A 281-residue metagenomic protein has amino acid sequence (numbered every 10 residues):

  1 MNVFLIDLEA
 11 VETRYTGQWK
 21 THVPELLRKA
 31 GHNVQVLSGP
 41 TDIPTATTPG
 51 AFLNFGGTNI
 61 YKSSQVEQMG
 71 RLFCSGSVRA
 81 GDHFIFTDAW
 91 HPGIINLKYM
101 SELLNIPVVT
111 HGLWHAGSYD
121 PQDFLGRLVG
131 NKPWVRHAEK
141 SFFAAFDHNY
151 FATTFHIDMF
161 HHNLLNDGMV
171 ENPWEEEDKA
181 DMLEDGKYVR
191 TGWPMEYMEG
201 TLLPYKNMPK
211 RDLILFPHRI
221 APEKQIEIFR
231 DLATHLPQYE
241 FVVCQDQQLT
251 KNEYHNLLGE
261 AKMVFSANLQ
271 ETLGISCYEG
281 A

Functional and structural regions predicted by a protein language model:
M1-N96: N-terminal pre-catalytic "stem/leader" segment of glycosyltransferase-like enzymes
H83-A89, E102-F124: Active-site proximal beta-strand in glycosyltransferases
L128-N149: Membrane-proximal helix-turn-helix segments that form the acceptor-binding/catalytic region of lipid-linked
A144-L203: Donor nucleotide-sugar binding/catalytic pocket of nucleotide-sugar-dependent glycosyltransferases
Y188-K224, R230-T234: Conserved donor-binding/catalytic core segment of Leloir-type glycosyltransferases
H255, Y278-E279: Short alpha-helical segment that forms part of, or immediately flanks, the ligand-binding pocket in carbohydrate-active
N256-A261: Short alpha-helical donor nucleotide-sugar binding micro-motif in glycosyltransferases
L269: Aromatic "clamp/platform" in nucleotide-sugar-dependent glycosyltransferases that forms part of the donor/acceptor
